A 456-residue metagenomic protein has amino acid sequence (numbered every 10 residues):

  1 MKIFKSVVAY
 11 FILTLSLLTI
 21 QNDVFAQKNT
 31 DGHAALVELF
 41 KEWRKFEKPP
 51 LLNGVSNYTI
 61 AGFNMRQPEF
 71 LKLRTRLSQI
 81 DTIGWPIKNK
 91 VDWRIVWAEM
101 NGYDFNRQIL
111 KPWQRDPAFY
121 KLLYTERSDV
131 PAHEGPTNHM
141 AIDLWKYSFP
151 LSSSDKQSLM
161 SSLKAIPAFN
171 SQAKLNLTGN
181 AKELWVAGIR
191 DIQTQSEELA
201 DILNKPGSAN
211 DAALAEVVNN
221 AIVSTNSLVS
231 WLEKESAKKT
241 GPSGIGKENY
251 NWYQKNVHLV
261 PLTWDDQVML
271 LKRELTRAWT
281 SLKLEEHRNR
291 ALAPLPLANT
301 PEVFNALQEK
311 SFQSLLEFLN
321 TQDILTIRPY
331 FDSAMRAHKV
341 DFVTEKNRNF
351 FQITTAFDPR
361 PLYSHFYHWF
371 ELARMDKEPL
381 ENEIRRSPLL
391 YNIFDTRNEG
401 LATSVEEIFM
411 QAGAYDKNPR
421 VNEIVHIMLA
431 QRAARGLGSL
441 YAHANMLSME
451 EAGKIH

Functional and structural regions predicted by a protein language model:
M1-S6: Positively charged n-region of N-terminal signal peptides that target proteins for export
V8-T19: Bacterial N-terminal signal peptides
I20-A26: Sec/Tat signal peptide C-region and signal peptidase I cleavage site
A26-H456: N-terminal maturation segment of proteins
